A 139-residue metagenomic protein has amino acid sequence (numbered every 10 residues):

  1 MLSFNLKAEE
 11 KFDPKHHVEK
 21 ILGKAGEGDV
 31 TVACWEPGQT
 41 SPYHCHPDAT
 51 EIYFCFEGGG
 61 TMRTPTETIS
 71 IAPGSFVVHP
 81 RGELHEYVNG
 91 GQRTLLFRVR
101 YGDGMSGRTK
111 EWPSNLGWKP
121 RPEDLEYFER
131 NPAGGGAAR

Functional and structural regions predicted by a protein language model:
M1-D29, P42, T109-R139: A short, N-terminal "cap"/entry segment at the start of jelly-roll beta-barrel domains of the cupin/DSBH fold
T31-H46: Conserved short histidine dyad/triad with adjacent acidic residue
P37, D48-A49, E67, E83-L84 (+1 more regions): A generic "binding-loop/recognition-motif" signal
D48-T50, C55-G60: Glycine- and acidic-residue-biased ligand/ion/polar-headgroup-sensing regions
T61, R81-R108: Ligand-binding loop in jelly-roll beta-barrel domains
T66-R81: Short acidic-glycine-tyrosine-enriched beta hairpin
